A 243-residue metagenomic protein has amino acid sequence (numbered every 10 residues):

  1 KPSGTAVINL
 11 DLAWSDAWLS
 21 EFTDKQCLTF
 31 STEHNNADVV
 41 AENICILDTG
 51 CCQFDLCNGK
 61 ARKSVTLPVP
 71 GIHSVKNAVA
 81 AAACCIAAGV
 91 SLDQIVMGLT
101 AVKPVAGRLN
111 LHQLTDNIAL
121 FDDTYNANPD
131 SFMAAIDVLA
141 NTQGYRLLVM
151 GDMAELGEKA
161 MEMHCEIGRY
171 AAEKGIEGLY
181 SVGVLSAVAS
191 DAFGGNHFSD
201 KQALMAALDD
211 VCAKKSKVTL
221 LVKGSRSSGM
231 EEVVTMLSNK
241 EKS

Functional and structural regions predicted by a protein language model:
K1-E21, A154-E155, K159: Flexible active-site lid/hinge loop adjacent to a nucleotide/diphosphate and Mg2+-phosphate binding pocket
T5, T29, C52: Ser/Thr-centric signal marking residues that sit in or immediately flank functional binding/regulatory motifs
W18, Q26-T29: Multi-bladed beta-propeller domains
T23-Q26, H34-N36, T49, G59-K60 (+3 more regions): ATP-dependent carboxylate-amine ligase
I46-Q53: A short, compositionally biased
D55-C57: A generic structural motif
